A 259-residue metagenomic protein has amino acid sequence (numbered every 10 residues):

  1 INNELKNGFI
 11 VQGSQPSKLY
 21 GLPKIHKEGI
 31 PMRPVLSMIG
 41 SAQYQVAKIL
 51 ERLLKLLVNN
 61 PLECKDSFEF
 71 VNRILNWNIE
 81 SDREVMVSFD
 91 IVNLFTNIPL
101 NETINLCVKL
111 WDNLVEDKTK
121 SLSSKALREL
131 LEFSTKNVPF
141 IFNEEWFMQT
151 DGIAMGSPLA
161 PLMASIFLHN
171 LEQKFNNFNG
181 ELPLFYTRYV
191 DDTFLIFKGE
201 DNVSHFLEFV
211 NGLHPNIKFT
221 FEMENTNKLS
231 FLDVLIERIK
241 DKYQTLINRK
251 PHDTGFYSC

Functional and structural regions predicted by a protein language model:
I1-N76, E84: Non-catalytic, regulatory and substrate/membrane-recognition segments associated with hydrolase enzymes
E4-K6, Y20-A47, M86-F89, F95 (+2 more regions): Short, conserved non-catalytic motifs in the polymerase core
P16-L19, M86, K228, Q244: A residue-level signal for beta-strand positions that form part of recognition/binding surfaces within mature
K24, S37, L195, V234-R238 (+1 more regions): Hydrophobic side chains in beta-strands
I30-P34, Y44-V46, V58, T96-P99 (+6 more regions): Short helix/loop capping segments that flank catalytic or ligand/cofactor-binding pockets
L62-L213, E224-F231, I239: Conserved polymerase palm-domain catalytic core
E132, F221-C259: A conserved non-catalytic segment of reverse transcriptases and RNA-directed RNA polymerases corresponding to the late
